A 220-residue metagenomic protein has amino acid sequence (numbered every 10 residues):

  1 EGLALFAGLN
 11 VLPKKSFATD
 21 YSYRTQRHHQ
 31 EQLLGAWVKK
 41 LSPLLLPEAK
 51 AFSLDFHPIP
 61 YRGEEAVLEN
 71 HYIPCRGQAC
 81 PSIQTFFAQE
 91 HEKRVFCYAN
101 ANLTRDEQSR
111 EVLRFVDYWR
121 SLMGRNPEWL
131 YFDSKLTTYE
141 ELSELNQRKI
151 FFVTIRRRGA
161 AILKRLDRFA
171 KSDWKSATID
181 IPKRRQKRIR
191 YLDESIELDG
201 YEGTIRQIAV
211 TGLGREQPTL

Functional and structural regions predicted by a protein language model:
E1-D20, E48, Q147, E194 (+2 more regions): Extended, highly charged clamp/arch subdomains and adjacent linkers that form or line substrate-binding channels
E1-L3, K14-A18, E48-I59, R94 (+2 more regions): Short, conserved catalytic/metal-binding motifs centered on acidic residues
A7-P13, F56, F87, N100-A101 (+2 more regions): Glycine-rich, histidine-containing beta strand-loop boundary motifs that form or position
N10-V11, K15-F87: Active-site-proximal, Lys/Arg-enriched surface segment that forms a nucleic-acid-binding/basic interface patch
R62-L68, C97-Y98, Y139-L145, L163-R168: Short acidic, glycine/serine/threonine-rich loops at helix termini
P74-M123: Electropositive, glycine- and tryptophan-enriched low-complexity nucleic-acid-binding patches
D106, E111-K164: Domain-level cores of phosphate- or acyl-group-handling catalytic modules
S143, R148-L220: An anionic, glycine-rich sequence signature occurring as long contiguous blocks
